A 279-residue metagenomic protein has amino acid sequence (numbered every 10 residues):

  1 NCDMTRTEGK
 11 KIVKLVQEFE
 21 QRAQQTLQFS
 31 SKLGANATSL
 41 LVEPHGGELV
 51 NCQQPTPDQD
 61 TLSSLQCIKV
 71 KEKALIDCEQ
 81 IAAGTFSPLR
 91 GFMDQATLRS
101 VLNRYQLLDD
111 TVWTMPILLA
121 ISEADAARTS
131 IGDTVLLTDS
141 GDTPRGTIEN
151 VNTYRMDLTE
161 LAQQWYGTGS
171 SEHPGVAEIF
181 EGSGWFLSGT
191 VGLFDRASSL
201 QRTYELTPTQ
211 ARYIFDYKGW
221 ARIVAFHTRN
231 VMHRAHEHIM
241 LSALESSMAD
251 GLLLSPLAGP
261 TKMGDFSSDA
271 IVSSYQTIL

Functional and structural regions predicted by a protein language model:
C2-L279: Nucleotidyltransferase catalytic core that binds NTPs
